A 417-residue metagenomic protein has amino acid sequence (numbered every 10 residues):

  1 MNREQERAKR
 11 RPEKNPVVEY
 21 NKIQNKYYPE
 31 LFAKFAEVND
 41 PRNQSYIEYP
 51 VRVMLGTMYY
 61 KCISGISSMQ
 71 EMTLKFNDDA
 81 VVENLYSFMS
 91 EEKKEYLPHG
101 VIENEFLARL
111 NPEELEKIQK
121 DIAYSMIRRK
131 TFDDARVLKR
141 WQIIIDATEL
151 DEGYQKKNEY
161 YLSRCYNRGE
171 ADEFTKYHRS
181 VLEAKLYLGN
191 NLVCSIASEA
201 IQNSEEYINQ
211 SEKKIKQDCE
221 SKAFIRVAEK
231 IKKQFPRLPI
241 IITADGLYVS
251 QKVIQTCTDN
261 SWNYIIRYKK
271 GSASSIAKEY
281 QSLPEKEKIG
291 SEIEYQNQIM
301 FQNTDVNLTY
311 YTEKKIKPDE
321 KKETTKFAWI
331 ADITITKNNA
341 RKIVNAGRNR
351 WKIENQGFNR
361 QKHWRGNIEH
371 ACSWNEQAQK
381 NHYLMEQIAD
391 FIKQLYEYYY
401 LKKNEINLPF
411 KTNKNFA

Functional and structural regions predicted by a protein language model:
R3, V17, N21-P98: Gly/serine-rich nucleotide phosphate-binding loop at the start of the catalytic core of nucleotide/ADP-ribose-handling
E37-V38, G290-E294, Q298-I299, K362-E376 (+1 more regions): A short, flexible helix-boundary coil/loop motif
T57, M72, H99, E103 (+8 more regions): Short, conserved catalytic/metal-binding motifs centered on acidic residues
M72, K337-C372: Short amphipathic alpha-helical "interface-anchor" segments enriched in bulky aromatics
N104-N191: Active-site-proximal, Lys/Arg-enriched surface segment that forms a nucleic-acid-binding/basic interface patch
N167-P239: Electropositive, glycine- and tryptophan-enriched low-complexity nucleic-acid-binding patches
K213-S275: Domain-level cores of phosphate- or acyl-group-handling catalytic modules
I265-I353: An anionic, glycine-rich sequence signature occurring as long contiguous blocks
